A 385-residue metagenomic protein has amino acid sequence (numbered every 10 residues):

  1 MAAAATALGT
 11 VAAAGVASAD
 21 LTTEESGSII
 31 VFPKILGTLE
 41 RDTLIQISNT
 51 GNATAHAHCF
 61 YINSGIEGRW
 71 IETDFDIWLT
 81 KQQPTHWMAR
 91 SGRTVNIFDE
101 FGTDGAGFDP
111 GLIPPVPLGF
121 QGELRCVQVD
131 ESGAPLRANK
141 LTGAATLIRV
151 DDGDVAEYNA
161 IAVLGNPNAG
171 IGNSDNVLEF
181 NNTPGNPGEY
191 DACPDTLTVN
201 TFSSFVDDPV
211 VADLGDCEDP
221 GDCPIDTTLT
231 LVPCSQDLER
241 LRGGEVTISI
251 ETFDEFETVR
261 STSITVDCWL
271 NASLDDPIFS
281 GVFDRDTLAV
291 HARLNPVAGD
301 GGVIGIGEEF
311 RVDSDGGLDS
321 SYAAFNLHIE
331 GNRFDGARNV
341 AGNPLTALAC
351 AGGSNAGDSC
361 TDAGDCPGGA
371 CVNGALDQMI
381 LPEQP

Functional and structural regions predicted by a protein language model:
M1-T10: Cleavable N-terminal targeting peptides that direct proteins into the secretory/outer-membrane pathway or into
A2, A14-L348, V372-P385: Gly/Pro-rich, tryptophan- and cysteine-flecked surface segments typical of secreted/extracellular proteins
L348-G357: Disulfide-bonded cysteine-rich modules in secreted/extracellular proteins, activating on the conserved Cys frameworks
G352, A370-C371: Extracellular Cys-Trp
G357-C366: Disulfide-braced loops of extracellular cysteine-rich modules
